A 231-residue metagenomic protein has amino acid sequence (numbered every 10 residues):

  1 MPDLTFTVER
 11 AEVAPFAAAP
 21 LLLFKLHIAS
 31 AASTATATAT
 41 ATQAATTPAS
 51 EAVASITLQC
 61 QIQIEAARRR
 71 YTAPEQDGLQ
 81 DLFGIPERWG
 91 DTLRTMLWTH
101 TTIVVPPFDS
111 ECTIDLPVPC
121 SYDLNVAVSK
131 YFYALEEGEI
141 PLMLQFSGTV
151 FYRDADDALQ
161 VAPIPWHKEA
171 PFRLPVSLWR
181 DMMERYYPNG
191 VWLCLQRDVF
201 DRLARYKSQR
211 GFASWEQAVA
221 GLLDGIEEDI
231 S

Functional and structural regions predicted by a protein language model:
M1-L23: Low-complexity, acidic Ser/Thr/Pro/Gly-rich terminal tails and inter-domain linkers that flank the onset of structured
P15-I28, A52-I62, L116-L124: Contiguous beta-strand segments within globular domains
S30-A49: Intrinsically disordered, low-complexity terminal tails and inter-domain linkers enriched for S/T/G/P/D/E
Q59-E65, I114-H167: Internal, hydrophobic beta-strand segments that form the core of beta-sheet-rich folds
E75-Y133: Extended, solvent-exposed segments with strong compositional bias
D77-W89, F151-L193: Short beta-strand elements
Y186, R197-A213: Surface-exposed, Lys/Arg-rich phosphate-binding patches that contact polyanionic backbones
A213-S231: Short, basic amphipathic alpha-helical segments that act as recognition/interaction helices in nucleic-acid-binding
